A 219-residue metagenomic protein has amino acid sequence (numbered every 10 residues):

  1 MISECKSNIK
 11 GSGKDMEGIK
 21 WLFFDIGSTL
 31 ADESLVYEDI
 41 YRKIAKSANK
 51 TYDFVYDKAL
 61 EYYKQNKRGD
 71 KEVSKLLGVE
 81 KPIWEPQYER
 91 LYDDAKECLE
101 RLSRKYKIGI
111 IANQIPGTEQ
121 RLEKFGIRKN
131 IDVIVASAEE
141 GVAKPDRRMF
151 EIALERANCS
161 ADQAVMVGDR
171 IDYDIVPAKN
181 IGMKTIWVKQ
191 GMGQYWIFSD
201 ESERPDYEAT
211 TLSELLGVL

Functional and structural regions predicted by a protein language model:
C5-K10, D15-R104, I115, E119-Q120: N-terminal helical cap/lid subdomain that shapes the substrate entry/recognition surface in HAD-like hydrolases
M16-E17, R104-Y106, R156-Q163: Glycine-rich phosphate-binding loop signature in dinucleotide/nucleotide-binding domains
R128-D132, S160: Conserved H-loop
I131-G141: A short, structured active-site edge motif that brings together acidic residues
K144-V176: Conserved Lys-Pro-Asp/Glu-containing loop-to-beta segment of HAD-superfamily phosphomonoesterases, centered on
Q163-Y207: Acidic, Mg2+-coordinating phosphoryl-transfer loop and its flanking beta/alpha structural elements, shared across
E201-L219: C-terminal cap/substrate-recognition subdomain and adjoining C-terminal extension of metal-dependent phosphatase-like
